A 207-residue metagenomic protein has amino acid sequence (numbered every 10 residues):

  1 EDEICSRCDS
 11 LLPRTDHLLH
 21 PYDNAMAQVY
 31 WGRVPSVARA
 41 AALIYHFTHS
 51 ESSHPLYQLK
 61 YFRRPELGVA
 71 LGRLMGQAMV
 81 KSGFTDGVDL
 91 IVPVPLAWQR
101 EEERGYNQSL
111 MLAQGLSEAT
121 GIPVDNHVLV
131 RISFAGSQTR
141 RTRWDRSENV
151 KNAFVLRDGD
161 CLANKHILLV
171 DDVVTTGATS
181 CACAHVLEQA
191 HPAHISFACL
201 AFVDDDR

Functional and structural regions predicted by a protein language model:
E1-R207: Glycine-rich phosphate/pyrophosphate-handling loop used in enzymes and phosphotransfer proteins
